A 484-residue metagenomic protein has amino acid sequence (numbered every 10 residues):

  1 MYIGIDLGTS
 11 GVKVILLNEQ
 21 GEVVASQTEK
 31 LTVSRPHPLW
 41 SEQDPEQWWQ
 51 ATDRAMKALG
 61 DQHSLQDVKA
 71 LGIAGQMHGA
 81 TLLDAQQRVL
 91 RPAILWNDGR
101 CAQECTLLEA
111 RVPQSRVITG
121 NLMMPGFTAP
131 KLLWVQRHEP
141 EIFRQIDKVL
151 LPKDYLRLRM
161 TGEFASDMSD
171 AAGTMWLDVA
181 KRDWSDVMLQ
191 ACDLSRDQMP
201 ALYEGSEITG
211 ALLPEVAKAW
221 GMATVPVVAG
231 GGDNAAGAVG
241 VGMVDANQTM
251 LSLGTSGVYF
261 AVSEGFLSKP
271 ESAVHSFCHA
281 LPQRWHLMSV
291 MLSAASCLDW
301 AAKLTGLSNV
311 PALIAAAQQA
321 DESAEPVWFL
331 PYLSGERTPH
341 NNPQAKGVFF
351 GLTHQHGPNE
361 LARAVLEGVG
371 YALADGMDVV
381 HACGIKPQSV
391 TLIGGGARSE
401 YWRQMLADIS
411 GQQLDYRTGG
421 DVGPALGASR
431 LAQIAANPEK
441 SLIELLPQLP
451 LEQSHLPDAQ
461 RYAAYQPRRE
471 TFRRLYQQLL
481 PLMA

Functional and structural regions predicted by a protein language model:
M1-R91, Q145, A217-A229, S410-L414 (+3 more regions): N-terminal glycine/serine-rich phosphate-binding loop of ATP-dependent small-molecule kinases, especially carbohydrate
I3-G4, L108-L122, G126-F127, L133-A165 (+3 more regions): Active-site core segments that coordinate phosphate-bearing ligands/cofactors across diverse enzyme families
V14-L16, G21, L71, D98 (+4 more regions): Conserved small-residue
K57-W96, N121-G126, R157-D178, A201-G205 (+1 more regions): Short beta-strand-loop/turn "lid" adjacent to the catalytic site in phosphate-handling enzymes
Q62-L65, A74, F143, R196 (+2 more regions): Alpha-helix termination/capping residues and helix-transition junctions
C192-E204: A conserved helix-loop-beta module that forms one wall/lid of the active-site cleft in ATP-utilizing catalytic domains
